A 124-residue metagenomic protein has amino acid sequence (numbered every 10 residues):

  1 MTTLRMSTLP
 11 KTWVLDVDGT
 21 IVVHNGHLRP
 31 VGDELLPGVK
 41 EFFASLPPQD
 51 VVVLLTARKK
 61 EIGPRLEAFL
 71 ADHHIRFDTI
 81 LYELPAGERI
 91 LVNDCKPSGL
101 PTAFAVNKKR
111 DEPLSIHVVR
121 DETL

Functional and structural regions predicted by a protein language model:
M1-L124: HAD-like aspartate-dependent phosphatase fold
